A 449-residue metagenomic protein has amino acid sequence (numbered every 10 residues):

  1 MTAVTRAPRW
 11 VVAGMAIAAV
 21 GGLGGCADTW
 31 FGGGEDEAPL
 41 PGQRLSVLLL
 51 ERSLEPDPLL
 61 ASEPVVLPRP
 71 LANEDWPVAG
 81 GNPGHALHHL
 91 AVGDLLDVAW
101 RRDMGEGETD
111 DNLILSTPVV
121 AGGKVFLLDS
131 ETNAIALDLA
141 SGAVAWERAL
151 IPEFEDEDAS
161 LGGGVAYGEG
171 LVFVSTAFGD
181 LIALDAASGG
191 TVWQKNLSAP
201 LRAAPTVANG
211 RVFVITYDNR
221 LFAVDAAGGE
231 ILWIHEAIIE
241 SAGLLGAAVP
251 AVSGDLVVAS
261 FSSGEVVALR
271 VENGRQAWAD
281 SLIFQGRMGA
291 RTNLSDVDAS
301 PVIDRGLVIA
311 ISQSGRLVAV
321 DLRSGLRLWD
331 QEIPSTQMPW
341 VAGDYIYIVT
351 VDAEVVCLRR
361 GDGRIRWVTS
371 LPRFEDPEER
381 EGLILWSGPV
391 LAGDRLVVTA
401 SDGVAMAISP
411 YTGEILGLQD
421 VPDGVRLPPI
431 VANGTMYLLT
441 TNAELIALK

Functional and structural regions predicted by a protein language model:
G22-G25: C-terminal motif of bacterial Sec signal peptides marking the signal peptidase cleavage site
A27-W30: Bacterial signal peptide processing site
A38-P58, E63-A99, Q276: Blade/loop signatures of beta-propeller domains
W100-V119, E147-A166, W193-A208, I231-S253 (+4 more regions): Extracytoplasmic beta-rich repeat domains
D129-S130, S160, E169, T176 (+6 more regions): Structural signature of WD-repeat beta-propellers
D138-G142, D185-S188, D225-G229, V271-G274 (+4 more regions): Short loop/turn segments that connect beta-strands within beta-propeller blades
